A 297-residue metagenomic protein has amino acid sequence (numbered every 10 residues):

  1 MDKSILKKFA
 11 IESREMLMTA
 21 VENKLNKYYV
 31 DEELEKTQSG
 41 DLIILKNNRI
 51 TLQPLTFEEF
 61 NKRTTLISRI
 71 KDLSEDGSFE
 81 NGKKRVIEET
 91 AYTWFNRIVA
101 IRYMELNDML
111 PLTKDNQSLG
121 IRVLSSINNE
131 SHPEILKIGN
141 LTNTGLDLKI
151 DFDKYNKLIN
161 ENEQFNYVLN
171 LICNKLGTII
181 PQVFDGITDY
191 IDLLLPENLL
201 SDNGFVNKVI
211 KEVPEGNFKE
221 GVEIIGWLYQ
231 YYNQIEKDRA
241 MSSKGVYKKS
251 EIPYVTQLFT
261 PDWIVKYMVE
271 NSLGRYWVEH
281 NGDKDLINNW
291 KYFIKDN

Functional and structural regions predicted by a protein language model:
M1-N297: Preference for the N-terminal adenyl/adenosyl cofactor-binding alpha/beta module
